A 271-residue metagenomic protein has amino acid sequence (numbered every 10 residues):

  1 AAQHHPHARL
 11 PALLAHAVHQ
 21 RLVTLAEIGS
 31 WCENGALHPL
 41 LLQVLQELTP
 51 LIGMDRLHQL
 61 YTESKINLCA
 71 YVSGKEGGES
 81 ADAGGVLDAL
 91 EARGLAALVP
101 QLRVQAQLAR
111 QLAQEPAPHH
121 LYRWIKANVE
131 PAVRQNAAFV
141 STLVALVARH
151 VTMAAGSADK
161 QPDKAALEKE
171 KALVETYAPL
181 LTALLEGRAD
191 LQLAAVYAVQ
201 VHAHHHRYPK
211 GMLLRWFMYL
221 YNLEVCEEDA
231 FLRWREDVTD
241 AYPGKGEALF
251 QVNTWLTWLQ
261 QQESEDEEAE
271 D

Functional and structural regions predicted by a protein language model:
A1-D271: Long alpha-helical repeat solenoid scaffolds
